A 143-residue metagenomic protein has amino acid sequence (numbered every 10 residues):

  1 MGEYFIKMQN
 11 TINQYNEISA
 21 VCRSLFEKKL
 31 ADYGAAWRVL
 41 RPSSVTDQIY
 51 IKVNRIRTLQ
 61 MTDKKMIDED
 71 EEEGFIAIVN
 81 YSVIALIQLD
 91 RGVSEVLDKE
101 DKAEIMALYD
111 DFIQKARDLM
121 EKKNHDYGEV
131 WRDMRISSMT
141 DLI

Functional and structural regions predicted by a protein language model:
G2-L142: Intrinsically disordered, low-complexity regulatory regions that flank transcription factor DNA-binding cores
